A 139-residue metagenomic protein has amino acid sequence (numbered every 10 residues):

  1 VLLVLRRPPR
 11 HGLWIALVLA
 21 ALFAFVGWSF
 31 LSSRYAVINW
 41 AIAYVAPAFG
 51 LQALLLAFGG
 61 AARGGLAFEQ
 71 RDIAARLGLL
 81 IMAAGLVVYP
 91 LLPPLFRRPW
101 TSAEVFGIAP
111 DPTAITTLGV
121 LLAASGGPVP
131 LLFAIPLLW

Functional and structural regions predicted by a protein language model:
V1-S32: N-terminal topogenic module of multi-pass integral membrane proteins
L2-P9, A57-G65, L121-P128: Structural signal for the C-terminal ends of transmembrane alpha-helices and the immediately following loop
R6-R10, S33-A43, E69, A124-G127: Juxtamembrane loop-transmembrane helix junctions in multi-pass integral membrane proteins, especially the extracellular
R10-A20, Q70-G78, S125-A134: Membrane-interfacial loop-to-transmembrane alpha-helix junctions, especially the N-terminal start
A21, F25-P47, L51: Aromatic- and glycine-enriched beta-alpha-beta binding-site module
A21-S29, I81-L91, P136-W139: Aromatic-anchored segments of alpha-helical transmembrane domains
N39-T117: Membrane-proximal helix-loop-helix units in multi-pass membrane proteins
A84-G85, G107-W139: Hydrophobic alpha-helical membrane segments
